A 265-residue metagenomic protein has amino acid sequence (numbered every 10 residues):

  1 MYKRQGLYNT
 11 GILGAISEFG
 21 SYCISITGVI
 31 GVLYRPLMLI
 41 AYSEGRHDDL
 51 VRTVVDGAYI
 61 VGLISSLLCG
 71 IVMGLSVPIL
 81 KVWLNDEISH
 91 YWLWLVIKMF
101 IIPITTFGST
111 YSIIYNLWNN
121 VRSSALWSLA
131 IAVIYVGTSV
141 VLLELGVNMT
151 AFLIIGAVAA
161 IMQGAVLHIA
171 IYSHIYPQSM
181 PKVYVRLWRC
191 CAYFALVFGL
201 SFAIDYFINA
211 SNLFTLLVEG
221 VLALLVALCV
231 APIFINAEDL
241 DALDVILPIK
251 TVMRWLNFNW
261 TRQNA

Functional and structural regions predicted by a protein language model:
K3-S21, S89-L93: Interfacial/gating helices of multi-pass transporter permease domains
L7, V55, V72-P103, Y176: Interfacial segments at transmembrane-helix termini and the short loops linking adjacent helices
L13-V32, I64-L68, K98-T105, A160-Q163: Transmembrane helix-bundle signature of multi-pass secondary active exporters and lipid flippases
G14, R46-L75, W92-L95, Y184 (+1 more regions): Interfacial transmembrane-helix starts/ends
I16, S21-A58, S112-L117: Helix-loop junctions and terminal segments of transmembrane helices in multi-pass membrane transport/translocation
M99-I131: Membrane-interface junctions at transmembrane-helix termini in multi-pass inner-membrane proteins
V121-A125, L129-A165, I169, S173 (+2 more regions): Membrane-interface helix-loop junctions in multi-pass transport and translocation proteins
Q178, S201-A265: Membrane-proximal transmembrane or re-entrant/amphipathic helices at the cytosolic face
